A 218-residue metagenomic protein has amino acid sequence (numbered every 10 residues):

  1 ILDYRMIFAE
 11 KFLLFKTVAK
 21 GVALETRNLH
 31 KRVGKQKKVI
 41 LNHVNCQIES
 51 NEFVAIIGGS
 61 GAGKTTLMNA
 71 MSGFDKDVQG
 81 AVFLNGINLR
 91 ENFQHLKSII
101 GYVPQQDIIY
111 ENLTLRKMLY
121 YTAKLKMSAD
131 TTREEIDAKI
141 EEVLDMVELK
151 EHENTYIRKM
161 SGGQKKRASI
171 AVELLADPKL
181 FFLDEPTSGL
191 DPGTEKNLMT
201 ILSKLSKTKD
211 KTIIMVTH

Functional and structural regions predicted by a protein language model:
I57-S60: The feature captures the beta-strand-to-loop junction immediately N-terminal to the Walker
S72: Helix-to-loop junction immediately C-terminal to a conserved catalytic motif
A81-H95: ABC ATPase NBD Q-loop/coupling interface
E111-S128, K139: Q-loop/switch helix immediately C-terminal to the Walker
Y120, E135-H152: Conserved ABC ATPase "signature" region
I170, L198: Hydrophobic anchor residue at the start of the ABC signature
E173-L174: ABC ATPase C-loop
F181-D184: Catalytic Walker B motif of ABC-type/P-loop ATPase nucleotide-binding domains
